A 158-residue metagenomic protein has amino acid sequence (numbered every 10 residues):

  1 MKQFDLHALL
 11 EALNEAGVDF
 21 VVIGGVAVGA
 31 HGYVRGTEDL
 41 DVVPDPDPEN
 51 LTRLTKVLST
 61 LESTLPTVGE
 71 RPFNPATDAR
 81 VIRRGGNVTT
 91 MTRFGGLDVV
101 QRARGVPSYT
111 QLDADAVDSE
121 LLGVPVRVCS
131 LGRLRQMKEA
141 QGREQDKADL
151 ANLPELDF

Functional and structural regions predicted by a protein language model:
M1-F158: Compositionally biased terminal segments of proteins
